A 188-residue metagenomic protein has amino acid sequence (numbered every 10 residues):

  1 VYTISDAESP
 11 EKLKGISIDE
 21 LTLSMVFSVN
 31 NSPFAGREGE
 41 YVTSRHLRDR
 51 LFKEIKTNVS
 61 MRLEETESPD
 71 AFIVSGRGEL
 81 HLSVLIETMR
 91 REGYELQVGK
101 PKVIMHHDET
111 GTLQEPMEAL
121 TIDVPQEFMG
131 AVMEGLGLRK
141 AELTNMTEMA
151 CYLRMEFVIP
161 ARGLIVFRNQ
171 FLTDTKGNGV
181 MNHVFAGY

Functional and structural regions predicted by a protein language model:
V1-Y188: Accessory interaction regions appended to the cores of large information-processing enzymes
